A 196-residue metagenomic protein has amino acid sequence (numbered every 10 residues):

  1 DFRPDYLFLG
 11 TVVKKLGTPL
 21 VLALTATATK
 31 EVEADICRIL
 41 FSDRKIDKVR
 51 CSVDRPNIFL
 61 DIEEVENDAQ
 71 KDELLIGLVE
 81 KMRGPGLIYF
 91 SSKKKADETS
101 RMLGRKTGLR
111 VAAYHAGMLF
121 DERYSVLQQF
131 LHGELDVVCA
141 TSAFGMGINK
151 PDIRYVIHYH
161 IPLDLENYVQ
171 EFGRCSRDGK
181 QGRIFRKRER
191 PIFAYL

Functional and structural regions predicted by a protein language model:
D1-L196: Helicase motor core with emphasis on the C-terminal RecA-like subdomain
